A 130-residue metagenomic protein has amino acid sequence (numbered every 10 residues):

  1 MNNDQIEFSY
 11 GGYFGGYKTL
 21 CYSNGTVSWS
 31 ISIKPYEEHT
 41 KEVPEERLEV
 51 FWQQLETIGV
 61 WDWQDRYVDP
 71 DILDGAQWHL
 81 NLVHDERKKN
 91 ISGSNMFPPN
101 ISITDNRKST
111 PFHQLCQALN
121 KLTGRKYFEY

Functional and structural regions predicted by a protein language model:
M1-G12, H39-E46, Q54-L55, D62-Y130: Short, well-ordered, aromatic-rich surface patches in folded extracellular/luminal domains
Y17-T19, W78-H79: A structural detector for short beta-strand units
K18-H39: Short, flexible N-terminal segments of the mature chain
V27-W29, V60-W63: Short secondary-structure junctions
